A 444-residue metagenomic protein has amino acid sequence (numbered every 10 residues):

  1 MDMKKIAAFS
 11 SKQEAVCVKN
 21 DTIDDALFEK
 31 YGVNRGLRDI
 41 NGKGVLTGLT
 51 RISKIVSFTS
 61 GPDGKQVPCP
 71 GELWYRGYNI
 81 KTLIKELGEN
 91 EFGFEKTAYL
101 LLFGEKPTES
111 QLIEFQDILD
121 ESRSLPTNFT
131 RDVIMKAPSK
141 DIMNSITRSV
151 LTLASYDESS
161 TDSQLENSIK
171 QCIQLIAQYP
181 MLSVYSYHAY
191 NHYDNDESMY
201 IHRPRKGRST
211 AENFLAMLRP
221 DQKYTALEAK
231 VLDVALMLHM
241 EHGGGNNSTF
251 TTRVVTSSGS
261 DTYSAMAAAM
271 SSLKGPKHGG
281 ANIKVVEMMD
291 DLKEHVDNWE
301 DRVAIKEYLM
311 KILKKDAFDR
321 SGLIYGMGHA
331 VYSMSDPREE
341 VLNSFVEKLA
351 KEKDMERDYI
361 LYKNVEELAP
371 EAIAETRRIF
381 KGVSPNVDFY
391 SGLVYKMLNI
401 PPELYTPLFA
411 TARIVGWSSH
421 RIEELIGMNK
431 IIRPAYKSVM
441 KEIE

Functional and structural regions predicted by a protein language model:
M1-E444: Non-transmembrane, aqueous-exposed alpha-helical and coiled segments at domain scale
